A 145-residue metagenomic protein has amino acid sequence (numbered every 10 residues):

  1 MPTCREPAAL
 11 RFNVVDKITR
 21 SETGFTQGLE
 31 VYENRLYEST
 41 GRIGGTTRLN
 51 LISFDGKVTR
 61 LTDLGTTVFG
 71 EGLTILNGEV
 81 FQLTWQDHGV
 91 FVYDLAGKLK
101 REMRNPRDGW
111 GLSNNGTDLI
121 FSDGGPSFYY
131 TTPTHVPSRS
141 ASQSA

Functional and structural regions predicted by a protein language model:
P2-T23, S53-T59: A short helix->beta-strand "capping" segment at the edge of beta-propeller domains
L10, Y32, F54, L76 (+2 more regions): Short, ordered coil/turn segments that flank beta-strands lining enzyme active or ligand-binding pockets
V15-R48, L61-T74: Beta-strand-rich domains and repeat architectures in extracellular enzymes and scaffolds, especially beta-propellers
E33-N34, N77-E79, G116-D118: Short coil/turn segments that connect the beta-strands within blades of beta-propeller domains
L36-I43, V80-D87, F121-G125: Conserved beta-strand positions in repeat-built beta-propeller and related beta-rich domains
R48-L49, G124: Predominantly soluble domains enriched in secretory-pathway, periplasmic, or organellar proteins
D55-G111: Blade-loop segments of beta-propeller domains
V90-S144: Hydrophobic, well-structured mid-protein blocks that either form specific transmembrane helices
